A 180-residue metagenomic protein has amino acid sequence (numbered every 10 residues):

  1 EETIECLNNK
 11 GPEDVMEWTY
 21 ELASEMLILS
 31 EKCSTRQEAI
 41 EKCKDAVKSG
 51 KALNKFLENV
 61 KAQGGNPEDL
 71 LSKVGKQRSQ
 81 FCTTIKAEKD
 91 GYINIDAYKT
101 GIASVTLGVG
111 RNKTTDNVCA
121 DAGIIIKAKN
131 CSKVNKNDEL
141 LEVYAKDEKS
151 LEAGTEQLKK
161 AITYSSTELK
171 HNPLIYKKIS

Functional and structural regions predicted by a protein language model:
E1-S180: Well-ordered secondary-structure scaffolds
